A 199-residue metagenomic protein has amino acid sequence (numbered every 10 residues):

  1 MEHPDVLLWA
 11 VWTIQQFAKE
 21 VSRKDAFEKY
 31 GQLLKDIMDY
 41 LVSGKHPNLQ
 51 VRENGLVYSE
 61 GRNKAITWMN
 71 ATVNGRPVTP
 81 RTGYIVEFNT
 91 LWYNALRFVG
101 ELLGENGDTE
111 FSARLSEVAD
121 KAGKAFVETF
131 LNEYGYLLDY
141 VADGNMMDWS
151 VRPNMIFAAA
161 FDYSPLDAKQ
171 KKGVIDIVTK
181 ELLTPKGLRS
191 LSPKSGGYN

Functional and structural regions predicted by a protein language model:
M1, S43-Y84, K121-N199: Extended glycan-interaction surfaces of carbohydrate-active proteins
M1-E60, A65, I85-N89, Y93: Aromatic-rich carbohydrate-recognition surfaces in CAZymes
W9-A26, T90-T109, F157-A168: Well-ordered alpha-helical scaffold segments within catalytic/enzyme domains
F27-L34, S112-L115, A119, K171: Hydrophobic packing residues in well-ordered alpha-helices of helical domains and bundles
K29-V42, R97, L103-G107, L183-G196: A short, terminal or domain-edge coil/loop segment
D36, Y40, Y84-T109, L115-S116 (+1 more regions): Aromatic- and glycine-enriched pocket-lining scaffold segments that form the walls of small-molecule binding clefts
